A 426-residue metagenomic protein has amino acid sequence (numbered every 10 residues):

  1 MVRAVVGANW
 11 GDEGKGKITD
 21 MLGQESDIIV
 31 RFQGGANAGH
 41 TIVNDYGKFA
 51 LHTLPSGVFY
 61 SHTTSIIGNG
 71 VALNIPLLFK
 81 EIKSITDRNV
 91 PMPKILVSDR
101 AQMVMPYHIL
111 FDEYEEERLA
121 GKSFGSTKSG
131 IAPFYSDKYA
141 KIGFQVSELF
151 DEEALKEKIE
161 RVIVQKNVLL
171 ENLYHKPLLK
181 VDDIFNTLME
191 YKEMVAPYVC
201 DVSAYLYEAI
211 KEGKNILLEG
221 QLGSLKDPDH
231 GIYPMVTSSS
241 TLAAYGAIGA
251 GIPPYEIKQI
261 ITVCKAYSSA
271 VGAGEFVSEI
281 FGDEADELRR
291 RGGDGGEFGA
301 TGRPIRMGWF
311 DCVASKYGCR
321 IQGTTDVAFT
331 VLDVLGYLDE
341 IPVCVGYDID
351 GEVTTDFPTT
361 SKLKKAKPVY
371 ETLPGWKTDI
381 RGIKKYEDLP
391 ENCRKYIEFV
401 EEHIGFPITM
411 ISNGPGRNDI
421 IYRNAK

Functional and structural regions predicted by a protein language model:
M1-K426: Non-transmembrane, aqueous-exposed alpha-helical and coiled segments at domain scale
